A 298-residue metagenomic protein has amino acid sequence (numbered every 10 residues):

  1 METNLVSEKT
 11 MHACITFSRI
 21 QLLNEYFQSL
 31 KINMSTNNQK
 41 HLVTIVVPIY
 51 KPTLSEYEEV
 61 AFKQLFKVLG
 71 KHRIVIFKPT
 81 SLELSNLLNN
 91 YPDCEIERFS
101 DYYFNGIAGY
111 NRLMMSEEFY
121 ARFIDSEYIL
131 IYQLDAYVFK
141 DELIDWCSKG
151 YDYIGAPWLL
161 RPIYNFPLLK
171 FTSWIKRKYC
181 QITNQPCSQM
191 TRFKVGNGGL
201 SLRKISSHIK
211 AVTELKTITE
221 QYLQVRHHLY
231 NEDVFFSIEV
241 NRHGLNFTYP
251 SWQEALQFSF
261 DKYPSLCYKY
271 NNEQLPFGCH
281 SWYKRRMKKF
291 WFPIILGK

Functional and structural regions predicted by a protein language model:
V6-V60: N-proximal low-complexity "stem/linker" segments adjacent to membrane-targeting elements
K63-H72: Short, acidic, metal-binding catalytic loop of nucleotide-sugar glycosyltransferases
H72-T80: Short beta-strand/loop segment that forms part of the nucleotide-sugar
N86-D125: Active-site-proximal specificity loops/subdomain of glycosyltransferases
I129: Short aromatic/hydrophobic "clamp" motif used to bind/position activated sugar donors
Q133-Y137: The conserved acidic donor/metal-binding loop of glycosyltransferases
K140-K170: Conserved donor-nucleotide/metal-binding helix-loop-beta segment in metal-dependent transferases, i.e., the alpha-helix
I182-G297: Catalytic core and acceptor-binding pocket of nucleotide-sugar-dependent glycosyltransferases
